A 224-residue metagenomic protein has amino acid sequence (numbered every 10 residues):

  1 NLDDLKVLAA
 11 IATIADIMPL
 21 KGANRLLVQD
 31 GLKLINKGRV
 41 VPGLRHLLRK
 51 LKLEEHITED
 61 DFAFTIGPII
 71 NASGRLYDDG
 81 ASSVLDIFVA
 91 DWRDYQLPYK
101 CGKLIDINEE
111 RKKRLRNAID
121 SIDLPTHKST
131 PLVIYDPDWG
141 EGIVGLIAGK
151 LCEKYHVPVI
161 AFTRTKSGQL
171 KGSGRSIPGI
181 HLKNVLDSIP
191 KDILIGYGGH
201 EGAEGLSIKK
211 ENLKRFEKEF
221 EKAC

Functional and structural regions predicted by a protein language model:
L2-K222: Hydrophobic helix-and-loop "lid/oligomerization" segment in the mid-to-C-terminal part of catalytic domains
